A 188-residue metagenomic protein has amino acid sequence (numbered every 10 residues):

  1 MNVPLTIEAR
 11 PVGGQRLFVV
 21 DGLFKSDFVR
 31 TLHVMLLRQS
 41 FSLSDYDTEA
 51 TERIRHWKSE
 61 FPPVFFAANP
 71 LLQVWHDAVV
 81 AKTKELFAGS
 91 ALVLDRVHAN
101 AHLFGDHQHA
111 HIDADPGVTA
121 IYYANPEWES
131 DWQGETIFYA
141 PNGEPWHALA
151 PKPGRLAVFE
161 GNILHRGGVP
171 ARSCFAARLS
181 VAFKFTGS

Functional and structural regions predicted by a protein language model:
N2-G89: Non-heme Fe(II)/2-oxoglutarate
A81-S188: Catalytic core of non-heme Fe(II) oxygenases with the double-stranded beta-helix
